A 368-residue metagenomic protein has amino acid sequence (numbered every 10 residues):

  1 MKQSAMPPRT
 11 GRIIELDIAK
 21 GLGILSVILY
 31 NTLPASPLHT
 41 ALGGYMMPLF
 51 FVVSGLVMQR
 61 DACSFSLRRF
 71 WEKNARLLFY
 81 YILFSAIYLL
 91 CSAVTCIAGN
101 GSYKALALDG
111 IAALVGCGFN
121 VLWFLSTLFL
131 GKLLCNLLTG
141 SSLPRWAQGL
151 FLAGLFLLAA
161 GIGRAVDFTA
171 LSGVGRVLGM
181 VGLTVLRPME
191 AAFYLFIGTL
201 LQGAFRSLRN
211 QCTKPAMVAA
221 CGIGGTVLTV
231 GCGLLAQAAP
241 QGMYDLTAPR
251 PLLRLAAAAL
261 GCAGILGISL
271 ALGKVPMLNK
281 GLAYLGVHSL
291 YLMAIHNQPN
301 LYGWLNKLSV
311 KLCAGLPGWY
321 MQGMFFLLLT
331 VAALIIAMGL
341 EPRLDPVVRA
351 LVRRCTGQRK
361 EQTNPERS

Functional and structural regions predicted by a protein language model:
M1-S368: Alpha-helical transmembrane segments and their immediate juxtamembrane cytosolic regions
